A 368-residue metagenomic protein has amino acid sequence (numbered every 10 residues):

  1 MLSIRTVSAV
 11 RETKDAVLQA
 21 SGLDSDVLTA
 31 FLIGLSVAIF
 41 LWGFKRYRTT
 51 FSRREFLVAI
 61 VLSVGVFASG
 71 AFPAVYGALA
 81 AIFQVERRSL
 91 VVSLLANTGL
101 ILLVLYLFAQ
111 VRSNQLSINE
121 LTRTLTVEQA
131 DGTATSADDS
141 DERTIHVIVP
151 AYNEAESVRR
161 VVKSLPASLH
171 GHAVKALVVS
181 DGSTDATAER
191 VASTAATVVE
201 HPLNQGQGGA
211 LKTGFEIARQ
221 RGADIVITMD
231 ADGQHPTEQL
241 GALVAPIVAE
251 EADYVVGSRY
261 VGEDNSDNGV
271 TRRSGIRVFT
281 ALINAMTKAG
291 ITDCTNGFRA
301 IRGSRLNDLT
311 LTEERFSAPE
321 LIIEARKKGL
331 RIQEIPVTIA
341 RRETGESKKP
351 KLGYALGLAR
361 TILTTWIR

Functional and structural regions predicted by a protein language model:
M1-L23: Short, strongly hydrophobic alpha-helical membrane anchors
R54, A68-I101, L107-S113, S117-A130 (+2 more regions): Hydrophobic helical membrane-anchoring modules
T144-H146, K175, E320: Cell-envelope/extracellular polymer assembly enzymes that use nucleotide-activated donors
V149, A173-S183, V199: Short beta-strand/loop segment that forms part of the nucleotide-sugar
N153-L169: Short, well-formed alpha-helical segments that are part of the catalytic scaffolds of diverse glycosyltransferases
S180-A188, G233: A conserved acidic beta->alpha catalytic loop
T197-Q220, I225, T237-R315, R342-L352 (+1 more regions): Acceptor/aglycone-binding surface of glycosyltransferases and processive sugar-polymer synthases
